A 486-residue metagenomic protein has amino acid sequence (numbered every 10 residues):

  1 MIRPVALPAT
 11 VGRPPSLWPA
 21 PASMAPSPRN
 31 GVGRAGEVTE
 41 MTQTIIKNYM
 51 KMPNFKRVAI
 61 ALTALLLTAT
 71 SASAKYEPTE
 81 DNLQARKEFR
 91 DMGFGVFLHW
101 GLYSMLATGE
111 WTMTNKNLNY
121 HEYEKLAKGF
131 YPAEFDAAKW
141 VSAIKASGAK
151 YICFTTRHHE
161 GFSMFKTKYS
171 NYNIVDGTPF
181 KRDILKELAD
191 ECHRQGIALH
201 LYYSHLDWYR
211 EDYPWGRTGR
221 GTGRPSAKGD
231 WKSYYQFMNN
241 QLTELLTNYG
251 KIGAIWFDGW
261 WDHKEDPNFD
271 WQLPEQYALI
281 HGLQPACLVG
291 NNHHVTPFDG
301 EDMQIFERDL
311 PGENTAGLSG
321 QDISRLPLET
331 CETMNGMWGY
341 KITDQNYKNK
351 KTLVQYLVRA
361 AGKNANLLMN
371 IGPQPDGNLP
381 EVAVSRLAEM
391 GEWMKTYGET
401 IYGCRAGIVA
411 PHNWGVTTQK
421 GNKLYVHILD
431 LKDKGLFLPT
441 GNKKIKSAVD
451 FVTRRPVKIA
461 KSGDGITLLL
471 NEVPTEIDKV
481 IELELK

Functional and structural regions predicted by a protein language model:
V5-A9: Targeting/processing segments of secretory and organellar proteins
G12, G31-G36: Residue-identity detector for glycine
A35-Y49: Short, Lys/Arg-enriched N-terminal segments with co-localized hydrophobic residues within the first ~10-30 amino acids
I45-A59: Bacterial N-terminal signal peptides that target proteins for export
I60-A69: Bacterial N-terminal signal peptides
A74-K486: Mature catalytic domains of secreted/periplasmic carbohydrate-active enzymes
